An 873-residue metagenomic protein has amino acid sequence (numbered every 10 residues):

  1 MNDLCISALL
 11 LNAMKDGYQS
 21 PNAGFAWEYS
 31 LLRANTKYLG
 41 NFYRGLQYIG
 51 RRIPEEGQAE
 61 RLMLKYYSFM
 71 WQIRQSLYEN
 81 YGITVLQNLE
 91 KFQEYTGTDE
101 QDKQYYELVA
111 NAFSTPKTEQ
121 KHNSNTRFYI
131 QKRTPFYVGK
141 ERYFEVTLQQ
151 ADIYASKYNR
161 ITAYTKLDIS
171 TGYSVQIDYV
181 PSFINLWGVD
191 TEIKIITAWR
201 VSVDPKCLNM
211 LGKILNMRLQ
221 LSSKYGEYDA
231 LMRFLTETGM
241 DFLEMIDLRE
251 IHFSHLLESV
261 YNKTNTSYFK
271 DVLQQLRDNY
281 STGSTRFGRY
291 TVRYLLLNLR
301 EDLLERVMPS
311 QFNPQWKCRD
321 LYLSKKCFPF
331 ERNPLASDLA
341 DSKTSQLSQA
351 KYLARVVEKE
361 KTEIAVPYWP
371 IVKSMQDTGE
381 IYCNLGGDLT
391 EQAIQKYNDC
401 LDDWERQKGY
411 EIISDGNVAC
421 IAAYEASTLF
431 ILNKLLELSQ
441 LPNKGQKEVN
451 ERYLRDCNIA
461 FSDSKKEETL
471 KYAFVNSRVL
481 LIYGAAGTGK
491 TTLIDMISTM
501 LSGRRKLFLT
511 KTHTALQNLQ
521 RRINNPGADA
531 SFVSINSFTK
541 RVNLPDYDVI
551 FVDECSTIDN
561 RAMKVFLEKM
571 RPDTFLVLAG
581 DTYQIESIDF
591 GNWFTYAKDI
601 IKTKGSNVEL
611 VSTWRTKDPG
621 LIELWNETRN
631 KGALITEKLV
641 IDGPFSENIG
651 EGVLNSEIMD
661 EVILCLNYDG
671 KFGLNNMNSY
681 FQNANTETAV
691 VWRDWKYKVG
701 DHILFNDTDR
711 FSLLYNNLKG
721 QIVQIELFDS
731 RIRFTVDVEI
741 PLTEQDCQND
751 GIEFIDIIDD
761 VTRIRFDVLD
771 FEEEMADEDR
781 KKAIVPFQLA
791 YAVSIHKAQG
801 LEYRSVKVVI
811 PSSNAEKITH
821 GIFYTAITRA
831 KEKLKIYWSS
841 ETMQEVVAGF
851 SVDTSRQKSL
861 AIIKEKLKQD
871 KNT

Functional and structural regions predicted by a protein language model:
M1-V180, I184: Extended low-complexity, intrinsically disordered and solenoidal helical-scaffold regions
K103-N443: N-terminal accessory nucleic-acid engagement/regulatory domains that precede and modulate ATP-driven motor cores
T428-S439, W625-T628, A826-A830: Short amphipathic C-terminal alpha-helix that caps PH/PH-like domains
G445-C457: Conserved adenine-nucleotide phosphate-binding loops and their immediately adjacent elements
C457-R478: N-terminal pre-P-loop "Q-motif" helix
Y472-V640: ASCE P-loop NTPase helicase motor core
T488, G527-V533, T603-N607, T616-P619 (+1 more regions): Core RecA-like ATPase module of SF1/SF2 helicases and allied nucleic-acid translocases
F645-I658: Conserved interdomain hinge at the start of the Helicase C-terminal
